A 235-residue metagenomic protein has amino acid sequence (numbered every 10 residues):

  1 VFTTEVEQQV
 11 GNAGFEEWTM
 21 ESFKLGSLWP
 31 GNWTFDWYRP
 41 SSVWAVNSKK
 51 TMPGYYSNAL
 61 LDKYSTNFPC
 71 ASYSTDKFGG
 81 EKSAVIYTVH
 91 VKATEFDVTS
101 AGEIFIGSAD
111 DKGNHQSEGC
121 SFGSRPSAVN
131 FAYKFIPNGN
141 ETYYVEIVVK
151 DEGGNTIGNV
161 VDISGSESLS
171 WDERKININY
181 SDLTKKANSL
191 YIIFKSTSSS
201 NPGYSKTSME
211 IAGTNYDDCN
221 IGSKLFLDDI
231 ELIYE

Functional and structural regions predicted by a protein language model:
F2-N130, E141-K175, A187-E235: Aromatic (Trp/Tyr/Phe) and Gly/Pro-enriched flexible surface segments
Y133-P137: Short amphipathic, basic-aromatic surface patches that mediate peripheral association with negatively charged
K175-L183: Short, hydrophobic beta-strand segments
